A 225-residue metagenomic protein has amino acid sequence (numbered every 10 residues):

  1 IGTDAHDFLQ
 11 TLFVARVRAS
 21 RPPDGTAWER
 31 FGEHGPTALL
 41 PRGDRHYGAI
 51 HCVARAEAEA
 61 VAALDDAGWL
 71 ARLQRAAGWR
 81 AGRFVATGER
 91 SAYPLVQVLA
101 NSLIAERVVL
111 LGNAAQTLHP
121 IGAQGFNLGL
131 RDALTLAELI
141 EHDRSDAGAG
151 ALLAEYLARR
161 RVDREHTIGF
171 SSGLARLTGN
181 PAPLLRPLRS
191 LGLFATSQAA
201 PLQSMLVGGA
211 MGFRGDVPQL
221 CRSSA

Functional and structural regions predicted by a protein language model:
I1-R90: Conserved FAD-binding catalytic core of PHBH/FMO-like flavoproteins
A5, P41, L128, V162-H166: A generic short alpha-helical patch detector that favors 3-5-residue windows in or near N-terminal regions
F8, E33-P36, R45-Y47, L95-A100 (+8 more regions): Short capping/connector residues at structural and topological boundaries
Q10, L130-A133, R160, S171: Short amphipathic alpha-helical/adjacent loop interface patches that line ligand and macromolecule-binding sites
A49-C52, G112, L118, F170-S171: Short beta-strands and strand-loop turn motifs
E59-G150: FAD/FMN-dependent oxidoreductases across multiple families
E138-A225: C-terminal helical "tail/cap" subdomain of flavin- and related membrane-associated enzymes
